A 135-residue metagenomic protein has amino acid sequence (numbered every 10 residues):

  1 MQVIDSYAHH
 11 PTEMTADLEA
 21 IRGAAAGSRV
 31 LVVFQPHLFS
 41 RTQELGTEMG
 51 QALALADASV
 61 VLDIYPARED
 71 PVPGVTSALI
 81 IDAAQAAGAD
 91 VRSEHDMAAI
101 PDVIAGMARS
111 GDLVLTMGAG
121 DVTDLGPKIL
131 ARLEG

Functional and structural regions predicted by a protein language model:
M1-G135: ATP-dependent carboxylate-amine ligase
